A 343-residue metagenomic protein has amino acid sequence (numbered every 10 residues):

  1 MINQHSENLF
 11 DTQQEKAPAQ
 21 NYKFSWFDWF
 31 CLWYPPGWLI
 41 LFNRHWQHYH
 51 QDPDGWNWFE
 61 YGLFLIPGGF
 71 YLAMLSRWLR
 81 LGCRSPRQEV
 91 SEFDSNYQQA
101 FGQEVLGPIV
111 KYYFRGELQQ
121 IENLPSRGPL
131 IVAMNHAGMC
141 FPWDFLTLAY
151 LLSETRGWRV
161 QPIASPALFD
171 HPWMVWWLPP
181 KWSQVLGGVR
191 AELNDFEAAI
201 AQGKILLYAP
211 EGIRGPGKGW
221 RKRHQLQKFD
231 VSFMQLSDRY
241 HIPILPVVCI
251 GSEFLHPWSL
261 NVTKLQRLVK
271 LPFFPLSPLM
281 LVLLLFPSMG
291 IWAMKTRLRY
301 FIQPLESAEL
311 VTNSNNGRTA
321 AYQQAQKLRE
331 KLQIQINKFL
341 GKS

Functional and structural regions predicted by a protein language model:
I2-D52, G68-S76, A198-S343: Non-catalytic C-terminal accessory region of glycerolipid acyltransferases and related lyso-lipid remodeling enzymes
G55-S85, Y97, F101, W173-M174: Transmembrane alpha-helices and immediately adjacent membrane-cytoplasm interface residues in multi-pass integral
M74-R77, Q103, G107-K111, W176-P180 (+1 more regions): Short hydrophobic helices that act as membrane-entry/anchoring signals
Q88-E89, R127-F196, I213-L226: Catalytic core of membrane glycerolipid acyltransferases/transacylases, capturing the structured, soluble-facing
Q98-A137: Helix-to-loop junction immediately C-terminal to a conserved catalytic motif
K111-L118, G187-A191, V282-L283: Short gly/ser/thr-rich secondary-structure transition/capping motifs
F114, D144-L146, T296, L332: Domain-wide signal for the mature, well-folded portions of proteins, strongly enriched in nucleus-encoded organellar
